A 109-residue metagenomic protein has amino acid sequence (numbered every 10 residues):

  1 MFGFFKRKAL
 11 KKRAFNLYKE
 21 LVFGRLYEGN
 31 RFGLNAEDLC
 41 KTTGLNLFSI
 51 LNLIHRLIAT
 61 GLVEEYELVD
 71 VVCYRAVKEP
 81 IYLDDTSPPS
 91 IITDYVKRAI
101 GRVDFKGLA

Functional and structural regions predicted by a protein language model:
M1-A9, I91-A109: Long, low-complexity, charged/polar intrinsically disordered regions in eukaryotic proteins
R7-K19, L68-Y95: Short, cationic-aromatic polyanion-contact patches
A14, G33-A36, I54, A76: Small side chains
F23-R31, L53: Short helix-capping/hinge SLiMs at alpha-helix to coil transitions
E28-T42: Short acidic, hydrophobic short linear motifs in intrinsically disordered regions
G44-A59: Short amphipathic alpha-helical interaction segments
I58-V69: A short, conserved structural fragment
